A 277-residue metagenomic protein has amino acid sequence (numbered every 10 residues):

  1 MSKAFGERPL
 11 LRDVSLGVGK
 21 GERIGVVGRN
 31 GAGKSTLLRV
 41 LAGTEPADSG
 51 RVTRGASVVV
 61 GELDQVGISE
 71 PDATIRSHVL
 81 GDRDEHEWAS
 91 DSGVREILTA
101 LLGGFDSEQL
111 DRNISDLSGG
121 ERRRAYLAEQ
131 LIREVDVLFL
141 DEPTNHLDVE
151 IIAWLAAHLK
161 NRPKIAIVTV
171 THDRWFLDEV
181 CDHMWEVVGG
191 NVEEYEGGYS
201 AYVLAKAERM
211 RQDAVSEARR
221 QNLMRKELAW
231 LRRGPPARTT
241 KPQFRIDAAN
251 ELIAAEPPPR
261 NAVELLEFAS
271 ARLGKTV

Functional and structural regions predicted by a protein language model:
M1-A218, A262-V277: ABC ATP-binding cassette signature C-motif
A205-I246, L252-P259: Intracellular alpha-helical coupling/juxtamembrane segments of multi-pass membrane proteins
